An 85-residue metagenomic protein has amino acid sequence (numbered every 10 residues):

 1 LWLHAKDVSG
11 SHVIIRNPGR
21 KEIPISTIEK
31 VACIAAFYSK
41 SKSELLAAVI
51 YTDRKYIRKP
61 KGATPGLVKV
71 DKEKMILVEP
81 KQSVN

Functional and structural regions predicted by a protein language model:
L1-N85: Duplex nucleic acid-engaging cores and interfaces of nucleic-acid transaction enzymes
